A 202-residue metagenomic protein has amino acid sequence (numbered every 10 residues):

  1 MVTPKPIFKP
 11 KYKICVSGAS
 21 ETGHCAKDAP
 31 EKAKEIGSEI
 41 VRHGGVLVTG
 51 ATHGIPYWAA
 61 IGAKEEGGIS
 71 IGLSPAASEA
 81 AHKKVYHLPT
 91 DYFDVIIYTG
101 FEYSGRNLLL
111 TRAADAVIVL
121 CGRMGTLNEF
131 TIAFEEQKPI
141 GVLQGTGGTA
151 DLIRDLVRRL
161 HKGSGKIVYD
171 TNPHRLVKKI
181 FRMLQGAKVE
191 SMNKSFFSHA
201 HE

Functional and structural regions predicted by a protein language model:
V2, I7-P10, P30-S38, R42 (+2 more regions): Acidic/glycine-enriched connector segments
K13-E31: Glycine-rich phosphate-binding "P-loop"
C15-V16, T49, G72, V142: Structural beta-sheet core signal
G45, E66-I69, E136-P139: A short helix->loop->beta-strand "cap" motif at the edges of active sites that frequently abuts
A80-Y86, L127-N128, T146-R159: Short, glycine/polar-rich helix-capping loops at beta-to-alpha or helix-loop-helix junctions that flank or form
I96-F101, S164-K179: Short acidic-hydrophobic, aromatic-tinged amphipathic segments that line or gate anion-handling sites
E102-G145, A150, A187-E202: Active-site/ligand-binding-proximal alpha/beta "capping" segment
I180-K188: Short, hydrophobic alpha-helical segments
